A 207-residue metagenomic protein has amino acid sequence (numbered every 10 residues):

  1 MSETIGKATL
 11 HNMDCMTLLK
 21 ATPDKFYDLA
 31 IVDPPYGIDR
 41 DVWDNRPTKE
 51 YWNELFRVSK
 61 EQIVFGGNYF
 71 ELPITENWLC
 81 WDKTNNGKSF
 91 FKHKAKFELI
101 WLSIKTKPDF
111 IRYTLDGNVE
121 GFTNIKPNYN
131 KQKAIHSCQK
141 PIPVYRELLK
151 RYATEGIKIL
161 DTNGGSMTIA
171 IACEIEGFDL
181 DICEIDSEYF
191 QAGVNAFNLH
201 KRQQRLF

Functional and structural regions predicted by a protein language model:
M1, D33-G37: Short, charged N-terminal beta->alpha structural module
S2-L10: Beta-strand-turn-beta hairpins that frame and shape the catalytic cleft of phosphate-ester-processing enzymes
M13-L18: Conserved SAM/SAH-binding loop
L19, K49-F56: Short amphipathic alpha-helical segments and helix-helix/interface helices
A21-V32, D41, F56-R57, E61-F207: Class I S-adenosyl-L-methionine
G37-E50: Mobile active-site "lid"/loop adjacent to the S-adenosyl-L-methionine
